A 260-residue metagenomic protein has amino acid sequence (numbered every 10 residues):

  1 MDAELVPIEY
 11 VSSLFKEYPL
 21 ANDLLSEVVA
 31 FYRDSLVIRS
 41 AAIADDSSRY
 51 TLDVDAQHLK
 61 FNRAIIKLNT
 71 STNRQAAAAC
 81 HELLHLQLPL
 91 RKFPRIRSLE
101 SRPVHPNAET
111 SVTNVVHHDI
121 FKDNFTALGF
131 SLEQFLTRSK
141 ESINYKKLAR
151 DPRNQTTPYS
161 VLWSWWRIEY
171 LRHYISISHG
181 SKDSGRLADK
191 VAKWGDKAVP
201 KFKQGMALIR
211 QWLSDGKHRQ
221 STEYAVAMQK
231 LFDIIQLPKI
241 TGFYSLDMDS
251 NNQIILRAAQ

Functional and structural regions predicted by a protein language model:
L5-S35: Zn2+-dependent metallopeptidase catalytic core
R39-N62: Catalytic zinc-binding patch centered on the HExxH motif and its immediate surroundings that defines zinc-dependent
R63-C80: Short pre-active-site segment immediately N-terminal to the catalytic Zn-binding motif
N73, A77, L88-D119, D123 (+1 more regions): Post-HEXXH active-site segment of zinc metalloproteases
A77, H81, H118-D119, Y159 (+1 more regions): Non-catalytic, well-ordered alpha-helical scaffold segments
E82-P89, S139-I143: Amphipathic alpha-helical scaffolding segments
N124-R150: Short helix/loop segments within enzyme catalytic domains that coordinate or immediately flank catalytic cofactors
K146-Q260: Pan-zinc metallopeptidase signature
